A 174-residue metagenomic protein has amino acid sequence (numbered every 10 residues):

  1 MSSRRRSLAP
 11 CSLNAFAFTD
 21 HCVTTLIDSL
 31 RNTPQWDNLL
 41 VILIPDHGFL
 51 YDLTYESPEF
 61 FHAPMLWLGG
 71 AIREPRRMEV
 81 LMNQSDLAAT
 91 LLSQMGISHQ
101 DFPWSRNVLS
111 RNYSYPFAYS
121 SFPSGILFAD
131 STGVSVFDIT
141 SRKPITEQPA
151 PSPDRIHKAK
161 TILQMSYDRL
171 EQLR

Functional and structural regions predicted by a protein language model:
M1-R174: Solvent-exposed soluble domains appended to multi-pass membrane proteins
